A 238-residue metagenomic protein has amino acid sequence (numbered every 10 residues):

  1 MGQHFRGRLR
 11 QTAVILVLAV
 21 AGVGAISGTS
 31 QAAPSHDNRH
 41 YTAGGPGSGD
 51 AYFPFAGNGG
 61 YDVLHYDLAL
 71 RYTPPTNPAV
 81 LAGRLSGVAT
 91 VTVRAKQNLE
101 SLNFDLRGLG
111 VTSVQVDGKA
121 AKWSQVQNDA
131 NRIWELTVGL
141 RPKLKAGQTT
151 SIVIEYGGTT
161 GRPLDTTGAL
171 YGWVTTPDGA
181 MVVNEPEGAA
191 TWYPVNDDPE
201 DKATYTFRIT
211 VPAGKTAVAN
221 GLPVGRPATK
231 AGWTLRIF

Functional and structural regions predicted by a protein language model:
G2-F5, R10, V14, G22-G24 (+3 more regions): N-terminal, polar/Ser/Thr-rich
T42, D50-Y52, N58-G60, V153-F238: Extended, low-hydrophobicity, Ser/Thr/Pro/Gly-biased non-transmembrane segments
H65-D67, R84-T90, L99-S101, E135 (+3 more regions): Intrinsic-disorder/low-complexity, polar/charged segments enriched in Ser/Thr/Lys/Arg/Asp/Glu/Gln
D67-A79, S124-Q127, L222-T229: Short amphipathic beta-strand and strand-loop transition segments with alternating hydrophobic
R71-T73, T92-K96, G139-R141, E155-T159 (+1 more regions): Solvent-exposed residues in well-ordered beta-strands and their adjoining turns, especially edge/terminal strands
R84, V88-G110, Y193-D197, A203-P212: Surface-exposed beta-strand/loop patches in extracellular or lumenal glycoproteins
V91, Q125, G139-L144, W192-D197 (+1 more regions): Beta-strand-rich interaction surfaces with strong enrichment in secreted/lumenal proteins
L102, G108-V174: A surface-exposed beta-strand-loop module
